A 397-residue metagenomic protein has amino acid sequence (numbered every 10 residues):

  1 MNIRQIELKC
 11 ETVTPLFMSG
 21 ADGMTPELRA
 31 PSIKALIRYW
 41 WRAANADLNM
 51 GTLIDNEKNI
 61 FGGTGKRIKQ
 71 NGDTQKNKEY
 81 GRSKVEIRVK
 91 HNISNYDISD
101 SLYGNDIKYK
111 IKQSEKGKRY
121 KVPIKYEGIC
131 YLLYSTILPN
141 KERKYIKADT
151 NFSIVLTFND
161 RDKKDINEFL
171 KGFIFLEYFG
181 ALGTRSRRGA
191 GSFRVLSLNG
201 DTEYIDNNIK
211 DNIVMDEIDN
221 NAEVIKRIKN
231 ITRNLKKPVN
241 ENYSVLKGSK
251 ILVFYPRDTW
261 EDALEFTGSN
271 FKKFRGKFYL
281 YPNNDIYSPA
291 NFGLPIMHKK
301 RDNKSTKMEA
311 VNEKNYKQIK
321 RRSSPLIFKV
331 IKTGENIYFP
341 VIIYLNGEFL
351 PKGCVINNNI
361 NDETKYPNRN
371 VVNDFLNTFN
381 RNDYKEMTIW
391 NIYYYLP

Functional and structural regions predicted by a protein language model:
M1-P397: Basic, Gly/Ser/Thr-rich N-terminal segments that form RNA-phosphate-binding interfaces in CRISPR RAMP
